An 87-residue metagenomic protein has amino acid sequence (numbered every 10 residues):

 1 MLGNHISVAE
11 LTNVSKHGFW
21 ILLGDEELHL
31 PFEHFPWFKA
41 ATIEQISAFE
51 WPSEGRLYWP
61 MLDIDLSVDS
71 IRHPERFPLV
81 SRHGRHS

Functional and structural regions predicted by a protein language model:
M1-S87: Motif-centric detector for short Cys/His coordination patterns
